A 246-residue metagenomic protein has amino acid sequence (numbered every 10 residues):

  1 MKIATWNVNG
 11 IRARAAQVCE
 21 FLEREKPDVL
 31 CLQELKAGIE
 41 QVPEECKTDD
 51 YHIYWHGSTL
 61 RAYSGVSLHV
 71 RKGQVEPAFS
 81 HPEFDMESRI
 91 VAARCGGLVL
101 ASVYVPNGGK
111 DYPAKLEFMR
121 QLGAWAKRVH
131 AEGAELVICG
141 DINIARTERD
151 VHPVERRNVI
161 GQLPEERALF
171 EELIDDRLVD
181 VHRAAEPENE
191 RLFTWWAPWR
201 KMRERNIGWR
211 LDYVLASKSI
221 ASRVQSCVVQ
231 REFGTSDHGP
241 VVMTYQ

Functional and structural regions predicted by a protein language model:
M1-G10, G97-N107, C139: Active-site-proximal beta-strand elements of phosphoester/diester hydrolases
M1-K47, H52, S58-S64, R146: N-terminal, active-site-proximal structural segment of metallo-dependent hydrolase catalytic domains
K36-N107: Structured beta-strand-rich core segments of catalytic domains in phosphoester-bond hydrolases
D49-H52, R120-I207, L211: Metal-dependent phosphoesterases centered on the DNase I-like endonuclease/exonuclease/phosphatase
R61-E76, W199-S222: Conserved beta strand-loop-helix elements of the APE1-like EEP
R71, A93-G96, S217-K218, M243-Q246: Active-site beta-strand termini and strand-to-loop segments that position acidic
H81, Y104-M119, E155-N158: Surface-exposed cleft-lining segments at the edges of enzyme active sites
V228-Q246: Surface polyanion/phosphate-binding segment centered on an Asp-His-Pro turn
